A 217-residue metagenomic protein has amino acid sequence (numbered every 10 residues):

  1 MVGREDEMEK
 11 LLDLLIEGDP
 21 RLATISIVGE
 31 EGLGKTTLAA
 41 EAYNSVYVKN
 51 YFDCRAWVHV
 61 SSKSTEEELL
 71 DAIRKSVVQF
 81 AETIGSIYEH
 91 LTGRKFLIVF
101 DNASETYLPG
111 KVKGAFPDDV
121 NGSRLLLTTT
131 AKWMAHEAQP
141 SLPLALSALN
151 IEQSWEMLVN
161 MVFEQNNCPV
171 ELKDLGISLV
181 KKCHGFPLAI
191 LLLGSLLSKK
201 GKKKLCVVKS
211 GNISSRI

Functional and structural regions predicted by a protein language model:
M1-L33, T37-V46, N50, S61 (+3 more regions): N-terminal flanking helix/linker immediately upstream of nucleotide/cofactor-binding cores
E17-D19, V48, E105, P187 (+1 more regions): Surface-exposed loops and adjacent edge beta-strands of modular extracellular domains
A23-T24, T37, N50-F52, E67-L70 (+6 more regions): Intrinsically disordered, low-complexity regions enriched in proline, serine, glycine and charged residues
S26, E30, S62-K63, T130-K132 (+1 more regions): Short, acidic/turn-prone active-site loops that include or flank metal/cofactor- and phosphate-binding residues
E41-Y51, G85-L149: A conserved switch/coupling segment of P-loop NTPase cores
R55-S64: A short hydrophobic beta-strand->loop->alpha-helix junction that borders the nucleotide-binding pocket of P-loop NTPases
I73-A81, G85, N121-S123, A131-I217: Non-catalytic, charged helical/coil tracts that couple and regulate nucleotide-powered enzyme cores
